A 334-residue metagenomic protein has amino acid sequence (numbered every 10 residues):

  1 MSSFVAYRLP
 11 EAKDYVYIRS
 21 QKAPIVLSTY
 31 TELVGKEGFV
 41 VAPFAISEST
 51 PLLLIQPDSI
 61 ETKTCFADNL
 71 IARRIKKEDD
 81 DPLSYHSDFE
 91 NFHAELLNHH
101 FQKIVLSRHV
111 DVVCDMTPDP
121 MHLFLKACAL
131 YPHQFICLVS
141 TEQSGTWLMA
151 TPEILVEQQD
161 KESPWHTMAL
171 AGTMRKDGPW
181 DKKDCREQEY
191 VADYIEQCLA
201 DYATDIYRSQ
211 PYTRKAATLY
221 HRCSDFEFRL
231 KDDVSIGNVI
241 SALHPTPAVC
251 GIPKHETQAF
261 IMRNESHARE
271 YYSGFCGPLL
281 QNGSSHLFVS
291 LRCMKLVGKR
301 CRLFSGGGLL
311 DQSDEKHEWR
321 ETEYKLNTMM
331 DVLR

Functional and structural regions predicted by a protein language model:
S2-D14, I18, R108, V113-Y190 (+1 more regions): An anion-binding catalytic pocket shared by soluble metabolic enzymes
L9-P120, K176, K182-C185, D201-Y207: Non-catalytic accessory segments adjacent to catalytic cores
I60-L83, S87-E90, V112-C114, H166-R263 (+1 more regions): Contiguous alpha-helical scaffold segments within structured protein domains that host functional hotspots
H93-L96, H100, C128-Y131, I195 (+6 more regions): Structural signal for hydrophobic packing residues in well-ordered secondary-structure cores of soluble enzyme domains
H99, V156, D193, T257 (+1 more regions): Residue-level signal for inorganic ion chemistry
I104, F135-V139, E270-G277: A short glycine-rich, hydrophobically flanked beta-strand micro-motif that places a catalytic Asp/Glu for divalent metal
T141-G145, P211-L219, F275-P278: A glycine-rich phosphate-binding loop feature that marks nucleotide/adenosyl-phosphate handling sites
R229-R334: Conserved hydrophobic core element of enzyme catalytic domains
